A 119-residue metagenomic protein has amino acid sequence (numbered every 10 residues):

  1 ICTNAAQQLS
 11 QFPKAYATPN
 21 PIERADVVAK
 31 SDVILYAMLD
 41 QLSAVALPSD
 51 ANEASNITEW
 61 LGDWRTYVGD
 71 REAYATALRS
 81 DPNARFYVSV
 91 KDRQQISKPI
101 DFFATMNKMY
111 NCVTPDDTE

Functional and structural regions predicted by a protein language model:
I1-A75, R85-E119: Alpha-helical segments in soluble extracytoplasmic regions
